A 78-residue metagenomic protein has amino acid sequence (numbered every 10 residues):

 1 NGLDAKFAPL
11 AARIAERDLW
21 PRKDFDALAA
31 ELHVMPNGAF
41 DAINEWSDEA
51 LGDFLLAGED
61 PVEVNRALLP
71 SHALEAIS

Functional and structural regions predicted by a protein language model:
N1-L10, E63-S78: Phospho-regulated, low-complexity intrinsically disordered regions of nuclear gene-regulatory and chromatin-associated
G2-L19, N44-E45: Positively charged, polyanion-binding regions of nucleic-acid-associated proteins
P9-A11, A29-D60: Charge-enriched amphipathic alpha-helical scaffolds
L19-A30: Short acidic, hydrophobic short linear motifs in intrinsically disordered regions
D24, M35-G38, V64-R66, P70: Poly-acidic low-complexity segments
